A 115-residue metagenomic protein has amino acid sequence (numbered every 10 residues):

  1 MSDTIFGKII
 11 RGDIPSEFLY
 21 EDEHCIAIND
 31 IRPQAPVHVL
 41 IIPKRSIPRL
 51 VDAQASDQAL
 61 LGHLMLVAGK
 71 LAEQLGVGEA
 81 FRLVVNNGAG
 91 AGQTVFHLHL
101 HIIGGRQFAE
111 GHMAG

Functional and structural regions predicted by a protein language model:
M1-G115: HIT superfamily nucleotide-processing domains
